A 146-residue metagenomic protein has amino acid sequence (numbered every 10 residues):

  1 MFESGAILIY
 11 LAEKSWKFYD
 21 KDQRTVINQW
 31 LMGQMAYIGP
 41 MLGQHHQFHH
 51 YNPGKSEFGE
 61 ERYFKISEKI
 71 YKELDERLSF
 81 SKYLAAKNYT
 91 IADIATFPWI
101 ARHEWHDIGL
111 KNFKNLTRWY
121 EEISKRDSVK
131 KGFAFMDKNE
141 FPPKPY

Functional and structural regions predicted by a protein language model:
M1-K69, D75: GST-like domain detector, emphasizing the conserved glutathione-binding G-site in the N-terminal thioredoxin-like
I7, I27, L74, D93 (+1 more regions): Residue-level signal for nonpolar/aromatic packing positions in well-ordered secondary structure
M41-H46, L84-N112, T117-I123, K130 (+1 more regions): GST superfamily/GST-like fold recognition
L74-A85: Hydrophobic alpha-helical bundle segments that form small-molecule/ligand-binding pockets
A134-Y146: Terminal-tail/helix-coil boundary detector
